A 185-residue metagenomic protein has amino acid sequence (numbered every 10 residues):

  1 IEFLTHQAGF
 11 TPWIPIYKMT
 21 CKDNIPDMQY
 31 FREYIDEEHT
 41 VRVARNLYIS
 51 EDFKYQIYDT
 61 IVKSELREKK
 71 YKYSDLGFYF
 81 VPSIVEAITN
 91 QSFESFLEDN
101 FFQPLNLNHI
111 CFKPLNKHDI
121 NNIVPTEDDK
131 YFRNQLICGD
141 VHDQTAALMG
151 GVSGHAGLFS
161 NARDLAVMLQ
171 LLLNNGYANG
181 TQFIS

Functional and structural regions predicted by a protein language model:
I1-S185: Short, surface-exposed loop or secondary-structure junction motifs that flank catalytic or metal-binding residues
